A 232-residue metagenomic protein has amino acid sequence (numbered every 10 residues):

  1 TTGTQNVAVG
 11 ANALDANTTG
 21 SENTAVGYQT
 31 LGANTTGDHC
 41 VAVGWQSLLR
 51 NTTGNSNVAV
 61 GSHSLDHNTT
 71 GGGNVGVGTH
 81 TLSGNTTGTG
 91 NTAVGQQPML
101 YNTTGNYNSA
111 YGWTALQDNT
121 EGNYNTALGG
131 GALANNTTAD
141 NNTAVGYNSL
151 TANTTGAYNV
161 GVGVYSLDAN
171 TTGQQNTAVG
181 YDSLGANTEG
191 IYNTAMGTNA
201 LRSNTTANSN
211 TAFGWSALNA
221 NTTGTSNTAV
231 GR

Functional and structural regions predicted by a protein language model:
T1-R232: Glycine- and small/polar-enriched repetitive beta-structure motifs of secreted/surface proteins
